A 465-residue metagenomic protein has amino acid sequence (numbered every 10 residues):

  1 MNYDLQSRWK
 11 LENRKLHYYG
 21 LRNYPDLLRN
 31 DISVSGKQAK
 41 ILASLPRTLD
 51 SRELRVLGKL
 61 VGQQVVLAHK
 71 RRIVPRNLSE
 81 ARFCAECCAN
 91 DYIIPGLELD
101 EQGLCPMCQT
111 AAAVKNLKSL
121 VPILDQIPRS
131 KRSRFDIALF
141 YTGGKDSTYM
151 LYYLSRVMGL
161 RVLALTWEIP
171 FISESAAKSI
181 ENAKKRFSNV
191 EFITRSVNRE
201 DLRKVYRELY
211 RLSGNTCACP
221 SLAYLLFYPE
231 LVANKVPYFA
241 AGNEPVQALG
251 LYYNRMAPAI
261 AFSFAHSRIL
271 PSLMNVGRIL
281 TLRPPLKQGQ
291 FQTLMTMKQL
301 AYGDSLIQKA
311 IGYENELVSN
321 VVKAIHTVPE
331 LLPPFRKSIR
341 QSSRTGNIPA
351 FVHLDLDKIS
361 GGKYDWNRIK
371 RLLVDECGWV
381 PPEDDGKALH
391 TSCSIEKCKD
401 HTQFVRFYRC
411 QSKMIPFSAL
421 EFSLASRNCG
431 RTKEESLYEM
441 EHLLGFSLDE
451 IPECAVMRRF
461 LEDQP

Functional and structural regions predicted by a protein language model:
M1-A43, L78-A81: Acidic, low-complexity/disordered tracts enriched in E/D and polar residues
S7-L11, L57-K59, L97: Short, exposed beta-strand/loop patches in secreted or surface proteins that constitute
K37-L57: Short acidic, hydrophobic short linear motifs in intrinsically disordered regions
E53-N77: A short, conserved structural fragment
N77-I137, Y153, V157-P465: Nucleotide-activated chemistry modules centered on ATP-dependent adenylation/adenylyltransferase
I137-D146: Short, glycine-rich nucleotide/cofactor-binding loops
Y149-M150: Hydrophobic positions on the alpha1 helix immediately C-terminal to the Walker A/P-loop
